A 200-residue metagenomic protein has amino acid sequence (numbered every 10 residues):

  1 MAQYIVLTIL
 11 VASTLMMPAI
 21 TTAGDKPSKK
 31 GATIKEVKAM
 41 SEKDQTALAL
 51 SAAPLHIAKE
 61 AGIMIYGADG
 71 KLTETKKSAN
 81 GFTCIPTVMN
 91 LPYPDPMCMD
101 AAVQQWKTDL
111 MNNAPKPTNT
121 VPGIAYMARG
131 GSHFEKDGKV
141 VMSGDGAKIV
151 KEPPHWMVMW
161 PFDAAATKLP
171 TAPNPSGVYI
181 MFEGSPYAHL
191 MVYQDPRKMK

Functional and structural regions predicted by a protein language model:
M1-T8: Bacterial N-terminal signal peptides that target proteins for export
A2, M17-P18: Position-driven detector of the extreme protein N-terminus
T8-M17: Bacterial N-terminal signal peptides
A19-D25: Boundary at the C-terminal end of the N-terminal hydrophobic targeting segment
D25-K200: Primary mode marks residue(s) on the alpha4-beta5-alpha5 output face of response regulator receiver
